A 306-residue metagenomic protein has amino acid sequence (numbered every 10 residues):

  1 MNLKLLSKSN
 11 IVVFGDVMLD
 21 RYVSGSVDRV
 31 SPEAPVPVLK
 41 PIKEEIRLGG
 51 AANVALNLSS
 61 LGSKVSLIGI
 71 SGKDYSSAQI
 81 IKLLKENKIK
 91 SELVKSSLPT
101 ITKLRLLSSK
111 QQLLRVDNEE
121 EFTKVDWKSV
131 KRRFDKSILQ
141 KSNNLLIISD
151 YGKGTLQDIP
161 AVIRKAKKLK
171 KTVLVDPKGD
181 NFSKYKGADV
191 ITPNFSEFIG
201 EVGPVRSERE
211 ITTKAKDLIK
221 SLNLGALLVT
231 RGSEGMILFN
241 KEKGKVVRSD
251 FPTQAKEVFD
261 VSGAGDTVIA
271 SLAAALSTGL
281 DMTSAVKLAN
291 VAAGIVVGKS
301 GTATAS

Functional and structural regions predicted by a protein language model:
M1-D28: Positively charged, low-complexity intrinsically disordered leader regions
L3, P32, V36-T102: Substrate-binding N-lobe of the ribokinase-like
K4, S129-K141: Short amphipathic alpha-helix with an adjacent loop that forms part of the alpha/beta core around
I11, V65-I68, K90-S91, V173 (+1 more regions): Hydrophobic anchor at the start of a short beta-strand that flanks the dinucleotide cofactor-binding loop
V17, Y151, T267: Active-site metal-binding loops of divalent metal-dependent hydrolases
D28-V38, T102-F122, K131, S142-T213 (+1 more regions): Conserved beta-alpha-beta core of the PfkB/ribokinase-like small-molecule kinase fold
S59-S66, K141-L146, L222: Short, surface-exposed connector motifs at secondary-structure boundaries
K141-S142, Q157-G187, V202-S306: Conserved phosphate-binding/catalytic region of the ribokinase-like
